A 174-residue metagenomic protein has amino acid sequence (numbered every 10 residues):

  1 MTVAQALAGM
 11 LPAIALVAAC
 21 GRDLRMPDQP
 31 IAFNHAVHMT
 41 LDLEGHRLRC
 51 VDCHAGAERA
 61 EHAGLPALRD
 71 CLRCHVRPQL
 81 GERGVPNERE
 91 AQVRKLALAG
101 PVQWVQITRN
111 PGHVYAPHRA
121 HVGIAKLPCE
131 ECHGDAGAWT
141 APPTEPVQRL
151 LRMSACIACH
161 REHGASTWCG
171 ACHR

Functional and structural regions predicted by a protein language model:
M1-A6: Positively charged n-region of N-terminal signal peptides that target proteins for export
A8-A15: Bacterial N-terminal signal peptides
A19-R174: Short sequence/structural segments immediately N-terminal
